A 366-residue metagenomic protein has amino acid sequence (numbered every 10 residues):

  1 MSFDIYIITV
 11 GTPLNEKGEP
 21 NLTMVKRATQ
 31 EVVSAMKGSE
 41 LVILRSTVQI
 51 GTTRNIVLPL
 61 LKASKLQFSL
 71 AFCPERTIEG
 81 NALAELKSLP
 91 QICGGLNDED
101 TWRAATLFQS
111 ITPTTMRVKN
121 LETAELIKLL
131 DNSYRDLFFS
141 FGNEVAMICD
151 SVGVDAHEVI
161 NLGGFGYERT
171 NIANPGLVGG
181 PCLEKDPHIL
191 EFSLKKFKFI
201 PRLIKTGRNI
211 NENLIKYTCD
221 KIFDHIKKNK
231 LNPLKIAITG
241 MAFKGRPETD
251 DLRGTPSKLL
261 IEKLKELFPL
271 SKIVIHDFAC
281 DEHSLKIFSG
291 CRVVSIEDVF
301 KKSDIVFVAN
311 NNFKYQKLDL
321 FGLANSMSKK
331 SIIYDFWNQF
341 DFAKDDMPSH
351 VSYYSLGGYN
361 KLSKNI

Functional and structural regions predicted by a protein language model:
M1-I366: Structural/interface elements that position substrates and couple domains in central-metabolism enzymes
